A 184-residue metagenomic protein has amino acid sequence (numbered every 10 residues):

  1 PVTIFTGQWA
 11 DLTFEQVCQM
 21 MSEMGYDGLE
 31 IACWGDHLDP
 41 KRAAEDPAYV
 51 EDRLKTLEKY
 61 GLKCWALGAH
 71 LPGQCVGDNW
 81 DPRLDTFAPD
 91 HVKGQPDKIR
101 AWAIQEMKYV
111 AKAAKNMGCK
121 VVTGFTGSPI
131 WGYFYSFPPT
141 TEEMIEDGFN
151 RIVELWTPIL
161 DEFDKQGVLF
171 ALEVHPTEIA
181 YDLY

Functional and structural regions predicted by a protein language model:
P1-T3, G28-E30, K63-G68, C119-T123 (+1 more regions): Structural preference for beta-strand elements that scaffold enzyme active sites
F5-W9, A32-D36, L67-P72, G127-P129 (+2 more regions): Active-site beta-loop-alpha junctions enriched in small/polar residues
A10-D11, C18, L38-A44, F149 (+1 more regions): Gly/Pro-rich active-site loop or hairpin
E15-G35, M117-V121: Catalytic domains of carbohydrate-active enzymes, especially glycoside hydrolases
Q16, K59, C75-Y184: Active-site acidic/histidine proton-transfer and metal-coordination neighborhood in alpha/beta enzyme cores
C18, E51-L54, L160: Short amphipathic alpha-helical segments and helix-helix/interface helices
A32-E58, G73, W80, T126-F134: Glycine-rich, proline-tolerant flexible connector loops at the mouths of alpha/beta enzymes
